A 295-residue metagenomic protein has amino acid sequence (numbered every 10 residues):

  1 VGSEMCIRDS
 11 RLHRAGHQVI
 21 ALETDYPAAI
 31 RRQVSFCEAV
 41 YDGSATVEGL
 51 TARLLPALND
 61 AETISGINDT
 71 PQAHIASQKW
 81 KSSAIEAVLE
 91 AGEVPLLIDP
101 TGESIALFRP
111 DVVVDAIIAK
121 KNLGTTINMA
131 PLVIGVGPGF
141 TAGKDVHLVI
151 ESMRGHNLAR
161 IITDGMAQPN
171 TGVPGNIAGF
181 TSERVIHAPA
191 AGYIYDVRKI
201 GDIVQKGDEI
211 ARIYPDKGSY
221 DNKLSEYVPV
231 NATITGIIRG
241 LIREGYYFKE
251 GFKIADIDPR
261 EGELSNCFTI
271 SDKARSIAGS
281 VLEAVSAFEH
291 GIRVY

Functional and structural regions predicted by a protein language model:
G2-C6: Short, small-residue-biased leader/transition segments that mark boundaries at the very start of proteins
L12-H13: Gly/Ala-rich phosphate-binding loop of Rossmann-like dinucleotide-binding domains, activating on the conserved
V19-E23, A28: Short beta-strand "acidic-cap" motif of Rossmann-like dinucleotide-binding folds
C37-I85: N-terminal glycine-rich dinucleotide-binding loop that anchors FAD/FMN and/or NAD(P) in oxidoreductases
V94-P95, T101-A106, D111-F180: Anionic-ligand-binding alpha/beta catalytic cores of soluble enzymes and soluble regulatory domains that recognize
P131, H147-L148, R154-H156, T163-A211 (+4 more regions): Generic structural motif
Y247-Y295: Glycine- and charge-enriched low-complexity intrinsically disordered segments
